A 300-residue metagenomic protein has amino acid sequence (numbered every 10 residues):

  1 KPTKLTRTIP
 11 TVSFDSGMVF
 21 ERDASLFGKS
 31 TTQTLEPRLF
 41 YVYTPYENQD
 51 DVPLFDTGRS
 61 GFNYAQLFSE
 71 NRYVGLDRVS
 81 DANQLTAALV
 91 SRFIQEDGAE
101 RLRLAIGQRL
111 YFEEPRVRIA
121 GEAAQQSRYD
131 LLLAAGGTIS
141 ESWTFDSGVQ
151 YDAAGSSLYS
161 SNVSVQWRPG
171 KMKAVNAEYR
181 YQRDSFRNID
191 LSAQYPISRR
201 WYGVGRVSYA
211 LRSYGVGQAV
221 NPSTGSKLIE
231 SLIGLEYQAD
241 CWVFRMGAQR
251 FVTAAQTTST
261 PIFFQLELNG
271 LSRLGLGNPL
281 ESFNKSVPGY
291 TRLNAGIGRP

Functional and structural regions predicted by a protein language model:
K1-P300: Outer-membrane beta-barrel translocator/pore domains, especially the C-terminal barrels of Gram-negative outer-membrane
